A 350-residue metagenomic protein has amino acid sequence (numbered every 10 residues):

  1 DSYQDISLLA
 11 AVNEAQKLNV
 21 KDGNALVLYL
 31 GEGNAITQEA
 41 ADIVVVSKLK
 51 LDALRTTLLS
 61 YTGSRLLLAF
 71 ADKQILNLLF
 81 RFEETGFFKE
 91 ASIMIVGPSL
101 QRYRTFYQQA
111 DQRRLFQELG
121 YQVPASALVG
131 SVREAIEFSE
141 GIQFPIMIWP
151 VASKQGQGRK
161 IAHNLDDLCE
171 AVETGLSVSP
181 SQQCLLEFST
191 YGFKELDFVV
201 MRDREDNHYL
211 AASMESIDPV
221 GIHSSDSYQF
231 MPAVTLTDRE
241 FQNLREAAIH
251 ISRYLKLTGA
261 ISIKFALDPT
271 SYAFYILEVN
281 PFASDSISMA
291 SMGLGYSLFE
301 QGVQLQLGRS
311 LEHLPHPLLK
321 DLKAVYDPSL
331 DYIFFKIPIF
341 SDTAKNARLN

Functional and structural regions predicted by a protein language model:
D1, L67-A69, M147: Structural motif
D1-L9, N13-Q38, D42-V45, L49-L51 (+4 more regions): ATP-dependent carboxylate activation and anion-phosphoryl transfer catalytic cores that bind Mg-ATP to form
A35-I36, D42, P98-G158: A conserved helix-loop-beta module that forms one wall/lid of the active-site cleft in ATP-utilizing catalytic domains
S47, L68-D72, P150: Short, well-ordered coil/turn residues at beta-beta hairpins and beta-strand->alpha-helix junctions within
D52-V123, L128: Conserved N-proximal alpha/beta basic substrate-recognition cap immediately N-terminal to, or forming the N-lobe
Q74-L76, F82, Q157, T258-I263: Short loop-to-beta-strand entry elements in the cores of soluble alpha/beta enzymes
I75-L76, A135, K194-E195: Short, well-ordered alpha-helical microsegments
E90-A91, Q122, I142, S179-S181: Accessory helical subdomains and C-terminal extensions of nucleic-acid helicases that mediate DNA/RNA engagement
